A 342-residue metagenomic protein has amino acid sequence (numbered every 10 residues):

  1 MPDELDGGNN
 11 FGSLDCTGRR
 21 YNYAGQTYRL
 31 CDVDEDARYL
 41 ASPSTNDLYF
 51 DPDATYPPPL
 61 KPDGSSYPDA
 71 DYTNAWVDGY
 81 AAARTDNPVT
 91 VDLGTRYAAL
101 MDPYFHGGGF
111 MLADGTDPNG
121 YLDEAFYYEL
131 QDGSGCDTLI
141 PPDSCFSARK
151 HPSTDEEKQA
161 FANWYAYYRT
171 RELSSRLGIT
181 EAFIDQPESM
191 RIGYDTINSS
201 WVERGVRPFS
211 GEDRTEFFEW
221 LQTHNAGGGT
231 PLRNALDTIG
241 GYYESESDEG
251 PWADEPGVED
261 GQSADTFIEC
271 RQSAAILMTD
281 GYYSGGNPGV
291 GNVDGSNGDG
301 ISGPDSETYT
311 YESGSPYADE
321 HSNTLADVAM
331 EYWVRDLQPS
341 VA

Functional and structural regions predicted by a protein language model:
M1-A342: P/S/T/G-enriched low-complexity
